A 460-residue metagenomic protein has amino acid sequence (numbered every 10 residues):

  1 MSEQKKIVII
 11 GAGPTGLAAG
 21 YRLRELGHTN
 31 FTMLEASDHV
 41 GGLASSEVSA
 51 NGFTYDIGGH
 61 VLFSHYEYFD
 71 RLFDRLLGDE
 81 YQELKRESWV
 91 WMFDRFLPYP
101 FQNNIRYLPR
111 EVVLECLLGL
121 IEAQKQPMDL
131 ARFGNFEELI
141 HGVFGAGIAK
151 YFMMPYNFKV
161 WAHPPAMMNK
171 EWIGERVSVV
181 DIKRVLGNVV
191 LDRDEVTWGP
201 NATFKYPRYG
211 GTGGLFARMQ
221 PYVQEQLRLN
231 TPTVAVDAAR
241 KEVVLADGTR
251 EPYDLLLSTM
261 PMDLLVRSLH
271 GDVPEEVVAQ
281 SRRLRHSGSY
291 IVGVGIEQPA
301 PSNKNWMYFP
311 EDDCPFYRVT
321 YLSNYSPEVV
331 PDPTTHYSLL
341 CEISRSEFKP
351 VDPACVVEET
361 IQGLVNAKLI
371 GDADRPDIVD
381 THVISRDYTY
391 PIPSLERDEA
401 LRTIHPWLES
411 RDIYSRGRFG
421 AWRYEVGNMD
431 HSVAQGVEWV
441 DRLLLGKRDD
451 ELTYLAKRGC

Functional and structural regions predicted by a protein language model:
K5-M33: N-terminal Rossmann-like FAD-binding beta1-loop-alpha1 element of flavoenzymes
T15, H39, D263: Conserved Rossmann-like nucleotide-cofactor binding loop
R24-V48: Glycine-rich FAD pyrophosphate-binding loop
N51-M128: Dinucleotide-binding Rossmann-like beta1-alpha1 core, especially the glycine-rich loop that anchors the ADP
R95, I105-R106, V112-K241, P252 (+2 more regions): Active-site/ligand-binding neighborhood in enzyme catalytic cores
A246-G248: Glycine-centered tight beta-turn/hairpin loop motif at sheet-sheet or coil-to-beta transitions
Y253-L255, M262-Y414, W422-E425, H431-A434 (+2 more regions): C-terminal segments that line or cap access tunnels to active or ligand-binding sites in enzymes and enzyme-associated
S385, L444-C460: Active-site-proximal substrate-binding core of FAD-dependent oxidoreductases
